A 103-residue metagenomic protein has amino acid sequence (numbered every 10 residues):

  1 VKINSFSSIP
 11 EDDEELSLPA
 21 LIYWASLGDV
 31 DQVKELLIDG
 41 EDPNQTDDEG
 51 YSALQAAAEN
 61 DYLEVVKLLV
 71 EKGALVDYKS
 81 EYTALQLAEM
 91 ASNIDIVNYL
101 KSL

Functional and structural regions predicted by a protein language model:
V1-D39: Intrinsically disordered, low-complexity regulatory segments in ankyrin-centric signaling systems
Q32, E64-V65, D95-I96: Conserved ankyrin/ankyrin-like repeat signature
D77-L103: Leucine-rich solenoid repeat scaffolds
